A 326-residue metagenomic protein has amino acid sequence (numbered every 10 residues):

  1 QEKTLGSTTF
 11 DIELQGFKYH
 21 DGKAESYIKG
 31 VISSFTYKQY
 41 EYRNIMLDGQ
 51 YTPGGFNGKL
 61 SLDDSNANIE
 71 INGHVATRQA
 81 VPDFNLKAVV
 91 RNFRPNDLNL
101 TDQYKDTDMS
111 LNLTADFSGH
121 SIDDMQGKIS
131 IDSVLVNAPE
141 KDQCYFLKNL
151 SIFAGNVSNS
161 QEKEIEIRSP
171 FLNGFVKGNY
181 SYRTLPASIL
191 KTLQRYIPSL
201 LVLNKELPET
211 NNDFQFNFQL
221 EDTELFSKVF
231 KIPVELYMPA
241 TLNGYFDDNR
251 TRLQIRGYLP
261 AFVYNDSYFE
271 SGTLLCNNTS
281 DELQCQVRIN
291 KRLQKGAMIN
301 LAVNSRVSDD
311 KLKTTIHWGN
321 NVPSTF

Functional and structural regions predicted by a protein language model:
Q1-F326: Interface amphipathic segments
